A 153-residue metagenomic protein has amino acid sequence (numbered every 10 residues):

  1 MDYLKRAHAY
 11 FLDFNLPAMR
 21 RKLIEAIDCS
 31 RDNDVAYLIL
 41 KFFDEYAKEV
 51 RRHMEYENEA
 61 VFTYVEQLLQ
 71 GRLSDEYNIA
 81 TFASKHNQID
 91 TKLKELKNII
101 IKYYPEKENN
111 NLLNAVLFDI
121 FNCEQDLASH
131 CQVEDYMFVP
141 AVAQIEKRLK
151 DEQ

Functional and structural regions predicted by a protein language model:
M1-Q153: Small-residue-biased structural context
